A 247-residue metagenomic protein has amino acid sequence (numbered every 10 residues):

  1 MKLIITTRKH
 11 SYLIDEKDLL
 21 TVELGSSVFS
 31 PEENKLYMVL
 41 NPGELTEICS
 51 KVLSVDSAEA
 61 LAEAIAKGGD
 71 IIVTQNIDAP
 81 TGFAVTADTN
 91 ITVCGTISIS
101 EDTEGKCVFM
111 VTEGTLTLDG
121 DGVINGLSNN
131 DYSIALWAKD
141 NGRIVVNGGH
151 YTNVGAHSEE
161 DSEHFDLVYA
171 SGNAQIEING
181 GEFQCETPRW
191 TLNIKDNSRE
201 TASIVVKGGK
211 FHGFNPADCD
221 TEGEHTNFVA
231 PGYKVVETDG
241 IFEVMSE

Functional and structural regions predicted by a protein language model:
M1, G43, K51-E63, G180-E186 (+2 more regions): Extracellular/surface-exposed low-complexity segments
M1, I5-I14, A64-G69, T74 (+1 more regions): Short, basic/low-complexity N-terminal boundary segments at the transition from targeting/disordered tails
M1-V52: Eukaryotic intrinsically disordered, low-complexity regulatory linkers and tails enriched in Ser/Thr/Pro
H10-I14, N34-V39, D78-P80, I99-S100 (+5 more regions): Short, surface-exposed beta-strand/loop "edge" segments at domain boundaries and coil↔beta transitions
K17-L19, A64, V73, I91 (+1 more regions): Extracellular/surface recognition and adhesion modules
K51, G69, Q75, T81-F83 (+15 more regions): The right-handed parallel beta-helix/beta-solenoid scaffold, focusing on the short coil/turn and N-cap positions
D78-G82, D102-M110, S128-K139, V154-S171 (+2 more regions): Extracellular beta-strand/beta-solenoid scaffold signature
